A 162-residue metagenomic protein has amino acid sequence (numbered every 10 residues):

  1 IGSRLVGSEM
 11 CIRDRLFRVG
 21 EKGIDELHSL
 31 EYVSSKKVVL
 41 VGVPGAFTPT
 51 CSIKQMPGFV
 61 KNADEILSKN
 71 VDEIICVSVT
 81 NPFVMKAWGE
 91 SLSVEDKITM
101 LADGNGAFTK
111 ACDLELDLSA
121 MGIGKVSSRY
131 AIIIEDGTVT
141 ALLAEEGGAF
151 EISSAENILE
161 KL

Functional and structural regions predicted by a protein language model:
I1-G7, C11-I12: Single conserved hydrophobic/aromatic residue that forms the stacking wall/gate of nucleotide- or nucleobase-binding
D14-L16, Y130-A131: Generic short beta-strand
V19-D25, L114: Short gly/ser/thr-rich secondary-structure transition/capping motifs
S29-I53, P57, E73: Short active-site neighborhood of thiol/selenol oxidoreductases, capturing the structured segment around
P44, T80-N81, G104-N105: A generic "binding-loop/recognition-motif" signal
C51-I53, E156-L162: Short, solvent-exposed cationic patches
S52-L92: Structural microenvironment flanking redox-active thiols in thiol-disulfide oxidoreductases
E95-N157: Thiol/selenol-based redox catalytic cores and closely related redox-interacting motifs
